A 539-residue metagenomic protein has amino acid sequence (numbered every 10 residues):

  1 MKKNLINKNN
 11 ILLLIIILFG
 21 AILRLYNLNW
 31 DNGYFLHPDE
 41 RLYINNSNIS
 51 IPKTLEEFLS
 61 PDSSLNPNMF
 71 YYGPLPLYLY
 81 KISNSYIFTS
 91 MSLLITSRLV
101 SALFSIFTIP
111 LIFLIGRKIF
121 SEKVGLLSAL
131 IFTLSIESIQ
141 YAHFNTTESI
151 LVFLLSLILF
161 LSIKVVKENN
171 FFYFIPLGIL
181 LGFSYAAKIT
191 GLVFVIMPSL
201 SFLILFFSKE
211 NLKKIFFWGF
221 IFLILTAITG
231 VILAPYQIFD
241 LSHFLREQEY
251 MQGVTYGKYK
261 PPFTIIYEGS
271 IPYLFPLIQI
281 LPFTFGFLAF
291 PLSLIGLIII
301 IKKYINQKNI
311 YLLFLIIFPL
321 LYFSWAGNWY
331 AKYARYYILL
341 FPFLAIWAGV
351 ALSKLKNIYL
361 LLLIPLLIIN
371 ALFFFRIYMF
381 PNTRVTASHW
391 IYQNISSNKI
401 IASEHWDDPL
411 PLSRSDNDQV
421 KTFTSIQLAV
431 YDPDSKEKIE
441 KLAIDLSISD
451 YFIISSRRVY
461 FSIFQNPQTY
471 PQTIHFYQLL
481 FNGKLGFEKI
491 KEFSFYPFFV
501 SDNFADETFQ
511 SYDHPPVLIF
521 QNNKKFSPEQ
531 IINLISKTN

Functional and structural regions predicted by a protein language model:
I16-I17, M91-S92, I112-L134, K167 (+4 more regions): Transmembrane-helix signature of polytopic, membrane-embedded enzymes that assemble or transfer cell-envelope glycans
G20-L23, S128-T133, F160, L181 (+1 more regions): Short helix- or helix-capping micro-motifs that position conserved polar/aromatic residues at function-defining sites
Y43-T54, M69-P74, Y78-L79, S85 (+10 more regions): Transmembrane-lumen/periplasm boundary regions of multi-pass, lipid-linked membrane glycan transferases
I95-I119, L157, L161, I295-I298: Transmembrane-helix motifs of polytopic, lipid-linked glycan transferases
L111-I115, I150-K167, P176-L181, F343-W347: Specific aromatic-rich, kink-prone transmembrane helix
I119, I158-F174, S184, F206-K209 (+2 more regions): Membrane-interface transmembrane helices that cradle and orient dolichyl/undecaprenyl
E137, H143-I150, Y333: Short acidic/glycine- and proline-prone juxtamembrane loop motifs at membrane-interface regions of multi-pass membrane
F373-R376, R384-N539: C-terminal luminal/periplasmic domains and tails of membrane-associated envelope-modifying transferases
